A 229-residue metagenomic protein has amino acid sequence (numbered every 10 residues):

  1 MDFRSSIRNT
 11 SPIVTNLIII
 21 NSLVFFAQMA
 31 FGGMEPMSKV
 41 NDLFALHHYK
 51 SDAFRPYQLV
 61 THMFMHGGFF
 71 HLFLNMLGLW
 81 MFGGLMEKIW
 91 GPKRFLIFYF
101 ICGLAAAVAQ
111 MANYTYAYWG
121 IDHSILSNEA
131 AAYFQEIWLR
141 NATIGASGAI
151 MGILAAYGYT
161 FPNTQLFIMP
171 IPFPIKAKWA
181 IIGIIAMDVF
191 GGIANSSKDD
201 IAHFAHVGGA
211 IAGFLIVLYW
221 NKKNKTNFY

Functional and structural regions predicted by a protein language model:
M1-Y229: A detector for small-residue-rich transmembrane helices and their helix-helix packing motifs
